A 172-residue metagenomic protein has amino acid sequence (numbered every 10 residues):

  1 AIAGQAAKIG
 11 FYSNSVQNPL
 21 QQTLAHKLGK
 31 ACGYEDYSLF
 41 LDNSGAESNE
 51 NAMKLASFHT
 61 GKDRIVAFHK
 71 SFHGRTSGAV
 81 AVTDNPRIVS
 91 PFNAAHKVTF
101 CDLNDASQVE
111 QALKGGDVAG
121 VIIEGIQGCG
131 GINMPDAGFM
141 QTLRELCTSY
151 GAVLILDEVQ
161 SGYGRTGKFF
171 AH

Functional and structural regions predicted by a protein language model:
A1-S15, A25-F40: Glycine-rich phosphate-binding segment of PLP-dependent enzymes
Q5, L24-K27, A31, G138 (+1 more regions): Alpha-helical structural signal in soluble globular domains
K8-I9, A106, G125-C129: A short, flexible beta-alpha/helix-coil linker loop
H26-G120: PLP-dependent aspartate aminotransferase-fold enzymes
D117-I132: Short acidic, glycine-rich surface-loop motifs adjacent to enzyme active sites
N133-G167: Catalytic PLP-binding core of fold-type I/II PLP enzymes
F170-H172: Conserved active-site segment immediately N-terminal to the catalytic lysine that forms the internal aldimine
